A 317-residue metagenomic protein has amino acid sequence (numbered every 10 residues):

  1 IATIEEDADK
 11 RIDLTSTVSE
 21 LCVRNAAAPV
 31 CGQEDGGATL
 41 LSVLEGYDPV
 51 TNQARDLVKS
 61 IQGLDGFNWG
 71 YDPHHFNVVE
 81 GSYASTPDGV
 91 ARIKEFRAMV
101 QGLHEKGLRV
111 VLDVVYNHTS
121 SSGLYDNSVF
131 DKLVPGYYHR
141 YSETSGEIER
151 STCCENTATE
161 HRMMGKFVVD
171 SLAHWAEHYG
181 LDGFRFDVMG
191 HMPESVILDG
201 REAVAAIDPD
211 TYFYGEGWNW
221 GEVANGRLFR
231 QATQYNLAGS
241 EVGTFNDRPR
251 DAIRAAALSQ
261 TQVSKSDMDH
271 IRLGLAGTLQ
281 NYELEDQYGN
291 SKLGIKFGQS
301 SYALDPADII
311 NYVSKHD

Functional and structural regions predicted by a protein language model:
A2-Y179, V196-D208, Y212, V223-A224: Substrate-binding/active-site clefts of carbohydrate-active enzymes
P73, C154, L181-G183, P306-I309 (+1 more regions): Extracellular structured ligand-interaction cores
D113, M189, Y214-E216: Generic beta-strand/beta-sheet core signal
G183-M189: Short catalytic-loop micro-motif centered on adjacent basic/acidic residues
M189-S195: Acidic-and-aromatic substrate-binding clefts and catalytic sites of carbohydrate-active enzymes
R201-A203, I207-D317: Conserved alpha/beta catalytic core and glycan-binding cleft of carbohydrate-active enzymes
